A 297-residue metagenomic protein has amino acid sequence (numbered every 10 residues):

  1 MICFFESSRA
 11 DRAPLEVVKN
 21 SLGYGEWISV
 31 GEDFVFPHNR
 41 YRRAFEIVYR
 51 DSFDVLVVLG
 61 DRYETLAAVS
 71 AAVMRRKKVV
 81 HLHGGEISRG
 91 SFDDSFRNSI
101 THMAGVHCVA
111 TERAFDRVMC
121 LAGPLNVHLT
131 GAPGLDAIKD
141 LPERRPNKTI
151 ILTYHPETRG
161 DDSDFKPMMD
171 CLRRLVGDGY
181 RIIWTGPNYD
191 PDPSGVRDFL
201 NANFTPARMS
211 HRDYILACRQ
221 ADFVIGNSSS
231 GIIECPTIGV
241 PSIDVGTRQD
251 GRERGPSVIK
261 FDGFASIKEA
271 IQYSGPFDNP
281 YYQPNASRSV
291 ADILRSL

Functional and structural regions predicted by a protein language model:
M1-E32: N-terminal subdomain of nucleotide-sugar transferases
E6, A13, I100-K166: A nucleotide-sugar donor-handling region in carbohydrate enzymes
V17-N20, D33, R144-Q220: Donor-nucleotide binding loops and adjacent catalytic segments primarily of GT-B fold Leloir glycosyltransferases
V48-Y63: Short N-terminal targeting/anchoring amphipathic segment
V57-L59, L66-S70, H81-L82, H107 (+1 more regions): A donor-sugar binding/catalytic signature common to diverse glycosyltransferases and related nucleotide-sugar
S88-G105, C218: A conserved, positively charged/aromatic
V109, H128-T130, P206-R208, V258-F264: Short acidic-hydrophobic, aromatic-tinged amphipathic segments that line or gate anion-handling sites
R113, S257-L297: Leloir-type glycosyltransferase catalytic cores
